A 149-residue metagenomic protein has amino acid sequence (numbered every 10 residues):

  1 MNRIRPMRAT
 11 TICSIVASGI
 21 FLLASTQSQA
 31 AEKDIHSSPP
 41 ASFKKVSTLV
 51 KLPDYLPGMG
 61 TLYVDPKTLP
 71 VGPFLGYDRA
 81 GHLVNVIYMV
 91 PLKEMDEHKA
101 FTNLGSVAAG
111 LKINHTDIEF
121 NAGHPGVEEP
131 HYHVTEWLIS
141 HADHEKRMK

Functional and structural regions predicted by a protein language model:
N2-I15: Bacterial N-terminal signal peptides that target proteins for export
C13-A24: Bacterial N-terminal signal peptides
A30-K149: Metal-centered catalytic cores of metalloenzymes
